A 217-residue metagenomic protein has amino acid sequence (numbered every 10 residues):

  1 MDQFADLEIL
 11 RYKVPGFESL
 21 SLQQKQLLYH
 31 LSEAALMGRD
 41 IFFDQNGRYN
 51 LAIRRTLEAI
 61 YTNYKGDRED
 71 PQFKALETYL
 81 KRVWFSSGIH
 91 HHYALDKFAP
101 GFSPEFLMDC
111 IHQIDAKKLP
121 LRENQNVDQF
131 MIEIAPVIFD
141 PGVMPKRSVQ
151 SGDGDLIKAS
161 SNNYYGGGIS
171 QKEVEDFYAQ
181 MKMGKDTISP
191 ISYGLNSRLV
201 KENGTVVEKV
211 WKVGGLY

Functional and structural regions predicted by a protein language model:
M1-Y217: N-terminal helix-rich structural modules
